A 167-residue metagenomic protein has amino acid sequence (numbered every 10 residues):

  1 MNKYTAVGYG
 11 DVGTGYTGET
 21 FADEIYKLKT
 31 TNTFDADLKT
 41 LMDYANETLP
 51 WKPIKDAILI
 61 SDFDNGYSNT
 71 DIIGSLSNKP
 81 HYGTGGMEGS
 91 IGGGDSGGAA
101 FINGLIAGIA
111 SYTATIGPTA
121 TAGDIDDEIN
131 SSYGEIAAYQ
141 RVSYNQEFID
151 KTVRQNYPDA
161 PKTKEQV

Functional and structural regions predicted by a protein language model:
M1-K27, T31-K39, D43-K52, F63 (+2 more regions): Active-site substrate-binding loop(s) of clan PA
A22-T31, D35-L41, N69-Q166: C-terminal subregion of chymotrypsin/trypsin-like serine protease catalytic domains
T48-K79: Catalytic-core environment of secreted peptidases
